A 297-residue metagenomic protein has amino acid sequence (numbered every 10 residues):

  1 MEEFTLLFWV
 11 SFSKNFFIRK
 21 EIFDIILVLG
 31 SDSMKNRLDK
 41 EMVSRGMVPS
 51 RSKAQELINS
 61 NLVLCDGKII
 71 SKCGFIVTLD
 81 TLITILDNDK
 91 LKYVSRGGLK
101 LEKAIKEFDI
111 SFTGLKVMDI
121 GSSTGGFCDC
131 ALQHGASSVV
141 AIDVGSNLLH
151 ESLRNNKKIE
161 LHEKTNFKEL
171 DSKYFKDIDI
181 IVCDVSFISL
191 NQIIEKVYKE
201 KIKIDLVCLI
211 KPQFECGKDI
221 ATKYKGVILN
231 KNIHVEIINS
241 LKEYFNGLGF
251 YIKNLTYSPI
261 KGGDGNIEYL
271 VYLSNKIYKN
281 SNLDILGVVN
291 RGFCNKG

Functional and structural regions predicted by a protein language model:
S33-L79, K116-V117: A basic, amphipathic helix-loop patch mediating RNA/tRNA/ribosome contacts
T124-H134: Conserved SAM-binding loop of SAM-dependent methyltransferases across substrates and taxa, primarily the Class I
S137-V140: Short beta-strand element of Class I
S146, H150-K176, I180, V185-I188: S-adenosyl-L-methionine
I188-K196: A short, conserved alpha-helix within the catalytic core of class I
E195-D205: A short glycine-rich, Lys/Arg-flanked "PGG" loop and its adjoining helix->strand segment in the class I
P212-L229: Short, glycine-/aromatic-enriched active-site segment of Class I SAM-dependent methyltransferases
I267, N275-G297: Flexible, glycine-/basic-rich loop-and-beta segments that form/coincide with the SAM-dependent methyltransferase
